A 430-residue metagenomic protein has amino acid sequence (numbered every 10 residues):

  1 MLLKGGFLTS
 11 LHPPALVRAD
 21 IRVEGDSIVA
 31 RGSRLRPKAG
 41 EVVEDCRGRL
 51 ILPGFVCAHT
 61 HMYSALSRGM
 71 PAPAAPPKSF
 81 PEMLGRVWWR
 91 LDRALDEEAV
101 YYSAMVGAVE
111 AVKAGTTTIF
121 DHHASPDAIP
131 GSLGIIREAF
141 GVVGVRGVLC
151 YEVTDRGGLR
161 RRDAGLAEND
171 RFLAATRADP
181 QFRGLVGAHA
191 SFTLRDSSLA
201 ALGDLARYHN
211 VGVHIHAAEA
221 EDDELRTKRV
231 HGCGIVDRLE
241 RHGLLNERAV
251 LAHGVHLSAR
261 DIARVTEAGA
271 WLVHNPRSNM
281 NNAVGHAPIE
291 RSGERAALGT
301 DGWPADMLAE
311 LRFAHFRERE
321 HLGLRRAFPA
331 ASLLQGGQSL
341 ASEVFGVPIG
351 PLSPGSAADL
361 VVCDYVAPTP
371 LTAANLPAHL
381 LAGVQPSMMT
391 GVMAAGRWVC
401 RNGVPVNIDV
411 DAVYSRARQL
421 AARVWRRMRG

Functional and structural regions predicted by a protein language model:
M1-A19, V23-E24, V29, R34 (+1 more regions): Active-site microenvironment of metallo-dependent hydrolases
M1-G5, P37-E82, E98, M105 (+1 more regions): Replace "His-x-His-based motif
G54-A65, H123, G212-E221: Histidine-centered catalytic micro-motifs
L66-V100, R156-G158, E221-R248, W271 (+1 more regions): Active-site gating loops and adjacent loop-to-helix segments of metal-dependent hydrolytic enzymes
M70, E221-C233, D261-T266, A283-E290 (+2 more regions): Histidine/acidic-residue-rich catalytic or RNA/ligand-binding cores of hydrolases and nuclease-related proteins
M70-H122, D127-V145, A167-A178, R418-L420 (+1 more regions): Alpha-helical scaffold segments that flank or form the walls of functional sites
A128-V255: Metal-coordinating catalytic core of metallo-dependent amide/deamination hydrolases
R241-R248, P288-A367, V384-P386: His/Asp/Glu-enriched, well-ordered alpha-helical/loop segment that forms or immediately abuts the divalent-metal
